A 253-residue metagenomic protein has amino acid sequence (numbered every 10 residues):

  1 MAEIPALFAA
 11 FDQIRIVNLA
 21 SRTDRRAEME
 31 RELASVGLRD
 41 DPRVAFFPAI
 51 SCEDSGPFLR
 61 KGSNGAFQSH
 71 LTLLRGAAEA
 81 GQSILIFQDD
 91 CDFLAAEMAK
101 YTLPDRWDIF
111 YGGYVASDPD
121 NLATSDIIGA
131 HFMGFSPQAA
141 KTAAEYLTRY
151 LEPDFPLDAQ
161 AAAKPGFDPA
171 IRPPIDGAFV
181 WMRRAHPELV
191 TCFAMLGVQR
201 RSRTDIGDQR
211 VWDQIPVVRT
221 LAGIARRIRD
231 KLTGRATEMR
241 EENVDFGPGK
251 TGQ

Functional and structural regions predicted by a protein language model:
M1-F87, C91-Q253: An acidic/histidine-cluster motif and surrounding catalytic segment that typifies divalent-metal-assisted enzyme active
